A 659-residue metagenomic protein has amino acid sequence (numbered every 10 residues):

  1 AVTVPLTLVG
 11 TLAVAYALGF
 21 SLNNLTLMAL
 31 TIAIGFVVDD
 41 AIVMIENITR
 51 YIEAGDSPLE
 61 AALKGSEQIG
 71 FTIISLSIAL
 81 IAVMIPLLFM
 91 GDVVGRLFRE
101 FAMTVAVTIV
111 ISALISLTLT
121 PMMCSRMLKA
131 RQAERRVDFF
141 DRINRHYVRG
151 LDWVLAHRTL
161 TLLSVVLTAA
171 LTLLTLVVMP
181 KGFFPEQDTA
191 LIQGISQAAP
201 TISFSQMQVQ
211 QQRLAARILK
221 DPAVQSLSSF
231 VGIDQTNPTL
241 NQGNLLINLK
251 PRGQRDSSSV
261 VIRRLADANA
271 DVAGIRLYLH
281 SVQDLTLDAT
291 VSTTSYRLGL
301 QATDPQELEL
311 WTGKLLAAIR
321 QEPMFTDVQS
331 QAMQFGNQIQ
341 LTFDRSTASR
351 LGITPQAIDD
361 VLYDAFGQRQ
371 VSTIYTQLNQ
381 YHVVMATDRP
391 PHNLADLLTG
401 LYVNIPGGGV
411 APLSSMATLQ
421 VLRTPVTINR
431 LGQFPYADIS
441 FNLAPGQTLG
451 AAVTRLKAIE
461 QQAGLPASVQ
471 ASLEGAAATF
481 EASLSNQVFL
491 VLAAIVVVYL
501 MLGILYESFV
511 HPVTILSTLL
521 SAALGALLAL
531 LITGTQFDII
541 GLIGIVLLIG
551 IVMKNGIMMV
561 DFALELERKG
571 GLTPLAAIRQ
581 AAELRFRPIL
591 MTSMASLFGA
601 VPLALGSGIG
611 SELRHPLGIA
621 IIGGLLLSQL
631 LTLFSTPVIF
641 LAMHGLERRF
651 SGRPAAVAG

Functional and structural regions predicted by a protein language model:
A1-D256, V260-R264, A268-N269, R276-S281 (+2 more regions): Hydrophobic regular secondary-structure detector
I45, A61, E309-T312, L316-A494 (+3 more regions): Extracytoplasmic/periplasmic membrane-proximal domains and adjacent transmembrane bundles of envelope biogenesis
A198, L249, L300-A302, F343 (+2 more regions): Hydrophobic residues in beta-strands and at strand termini
M207, Q301-L308: Short, surface-exposed ligand-recognition loops at beta-strand->loop->(often short) alpha-helix junctions that present
N237-G243, T290-T294, F335-N337: A short, glycine/Asx- and small/polar-enriched loop/turn that sits immediately N-terminal to a beta-strand
D256-S259, P305-G313: Extended, charge-rich low-complexity interaction segments
V282-T286: Long, charged amphipathic helices and adjacent flexible linkers at domain junctions
L287-Q301, S346, N486: Short, low-order "capping/linker" segments at domain edges
